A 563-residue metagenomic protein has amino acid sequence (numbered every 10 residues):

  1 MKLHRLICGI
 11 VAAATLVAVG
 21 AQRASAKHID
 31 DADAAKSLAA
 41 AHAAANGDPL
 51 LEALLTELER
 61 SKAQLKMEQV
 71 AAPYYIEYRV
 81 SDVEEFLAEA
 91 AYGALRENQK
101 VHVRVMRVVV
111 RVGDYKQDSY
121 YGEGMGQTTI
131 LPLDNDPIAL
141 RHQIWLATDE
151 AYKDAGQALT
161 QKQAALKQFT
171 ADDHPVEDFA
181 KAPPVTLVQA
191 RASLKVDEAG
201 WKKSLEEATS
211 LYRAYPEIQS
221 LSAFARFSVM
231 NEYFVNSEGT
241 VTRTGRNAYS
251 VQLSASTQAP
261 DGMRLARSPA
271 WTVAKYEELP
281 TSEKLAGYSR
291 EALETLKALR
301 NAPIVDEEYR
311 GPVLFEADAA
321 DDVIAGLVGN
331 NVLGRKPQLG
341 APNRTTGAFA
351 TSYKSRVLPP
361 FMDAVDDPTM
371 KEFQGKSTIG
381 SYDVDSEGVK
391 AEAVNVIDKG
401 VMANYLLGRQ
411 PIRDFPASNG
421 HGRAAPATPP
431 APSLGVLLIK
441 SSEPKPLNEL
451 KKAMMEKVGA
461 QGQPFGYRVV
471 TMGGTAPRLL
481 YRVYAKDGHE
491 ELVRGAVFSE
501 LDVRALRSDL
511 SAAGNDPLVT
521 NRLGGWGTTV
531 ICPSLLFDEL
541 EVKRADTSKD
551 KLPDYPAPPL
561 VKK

Functional and structural regions predicted by a protein language model:
L3, A26-V384, D398-K399, S499 (+1 more regions): Active-site bordering "gate/hinge" segments that shape substrate access to catalytic or cofactor-binding pockets
I7-C8, S25: Intrinsic structural disorder/low-complexity segments
C8-A18: Bacterial N-terminal signal peptides
A18-V19, D487: Short intrinsically disordered, low-complexity coil segments enriched in acidic
G20-A26: Boundary at the C-terminal end of the N-terminal hydrophobic targeting segment
P342, A348-K563: Dual-mode signal for accessory low-complexity, basic/Gly-rich regions
